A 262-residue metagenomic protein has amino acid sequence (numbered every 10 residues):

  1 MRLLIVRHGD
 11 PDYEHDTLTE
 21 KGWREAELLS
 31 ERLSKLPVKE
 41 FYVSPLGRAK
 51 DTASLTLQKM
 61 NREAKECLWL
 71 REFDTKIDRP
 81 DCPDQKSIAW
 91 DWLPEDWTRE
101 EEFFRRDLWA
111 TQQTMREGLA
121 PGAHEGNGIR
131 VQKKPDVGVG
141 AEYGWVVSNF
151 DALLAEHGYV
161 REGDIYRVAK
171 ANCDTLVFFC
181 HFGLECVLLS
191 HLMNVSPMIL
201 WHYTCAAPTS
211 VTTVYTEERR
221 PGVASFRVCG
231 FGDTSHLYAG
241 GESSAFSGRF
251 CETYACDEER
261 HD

Functional and structural regions predicted by a protein language model:
M1-L4: Extreme N-terminal starter segment of soluble prokaryotic enzymes
R7-D12: Short polar catalytic/cofactor-binding loops
L18-L33: Short catalytic helix/loop segments, enriched in acidic residues and glycine and frequently bearing histidine
E31-P121: Phosphate-coordination/substrate-recognition cap region in phosphate-metabolizing enzymes
K39-P45, I165-R167, T175-F178: Short glycine-rich phosphate-binding loop at a beta-alpha junction
F73-D91, V160, D164-T175, C186-D262: Acidic, low-complexity terminal tails and accessory targeting/binding regions of phosphate-metabolizing enzymes
T98-F150: Internal, conserved structured core segments that host functional sites
V139-A171, F182, C186: Alpha/beta-hydrolase fold catalytic core
